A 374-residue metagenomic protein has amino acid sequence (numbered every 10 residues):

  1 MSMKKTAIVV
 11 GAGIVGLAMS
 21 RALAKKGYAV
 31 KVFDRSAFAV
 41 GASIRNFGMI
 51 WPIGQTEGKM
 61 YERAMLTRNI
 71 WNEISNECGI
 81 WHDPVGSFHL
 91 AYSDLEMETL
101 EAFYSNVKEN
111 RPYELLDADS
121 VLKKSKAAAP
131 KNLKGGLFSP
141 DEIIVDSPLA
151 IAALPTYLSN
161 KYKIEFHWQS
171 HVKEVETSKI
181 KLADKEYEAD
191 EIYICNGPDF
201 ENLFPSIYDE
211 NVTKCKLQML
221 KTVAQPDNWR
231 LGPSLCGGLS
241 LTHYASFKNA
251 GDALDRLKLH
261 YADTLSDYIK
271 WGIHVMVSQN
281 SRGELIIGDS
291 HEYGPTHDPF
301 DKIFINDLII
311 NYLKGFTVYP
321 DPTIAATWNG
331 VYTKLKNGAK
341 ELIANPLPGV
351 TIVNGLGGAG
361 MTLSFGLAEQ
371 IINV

Functional and structural regions predicted by a protein language model:
S2-V15: Beta1/beta-strand and adjacent pyrophosphate-binding region of the FAD-binding site in flavoprotein oxidoreductases
K25-I44: Glycine-rich FAD pyrophosphate-binding loop
F47-K124, L133: Dinucleotide-binding Rossmann-like beta1-alpha1 core, especially the glycine-rich loop that anchors the ADP
E62-R63, L90-T99, L137-T156, F300-I305 (+1 more regions): Short beta-strand to alpha-helix junction loop
F138-S178, Y187-E191: Helical element adjacent to the flavin cofactor pocket in flavoenzyme catalytic cores
E186-D252, Y319: Central helical "cap/lid" subdomain
T213-K216, T222-V223, G237-K314: Conserved FAD/dinucleotide-binding core of flavoprotein oxidoreductases
G272, N280-I286, E292-V374: C-terminal catalytic lobe of FAD-dependent flavoproteins
